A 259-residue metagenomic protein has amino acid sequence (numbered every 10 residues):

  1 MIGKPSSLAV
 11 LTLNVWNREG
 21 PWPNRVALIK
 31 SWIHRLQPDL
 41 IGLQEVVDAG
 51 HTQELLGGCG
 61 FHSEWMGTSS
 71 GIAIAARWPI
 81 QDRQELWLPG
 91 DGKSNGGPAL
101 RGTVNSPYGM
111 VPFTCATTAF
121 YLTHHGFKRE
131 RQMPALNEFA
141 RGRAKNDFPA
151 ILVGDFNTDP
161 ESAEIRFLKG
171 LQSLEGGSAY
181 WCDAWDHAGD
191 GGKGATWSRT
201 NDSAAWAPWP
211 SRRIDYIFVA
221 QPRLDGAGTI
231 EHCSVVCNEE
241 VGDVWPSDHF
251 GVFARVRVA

Functional and structural regions predicted by a protein language model:
M1-G57, D248, R255-A259: N-terminal, active-site-proximal structural segment of metallo-dependent hydrolase catalytic domains
G3-K4, A75-W78, R101-Y108, A220-P222 (+2 more regions): Active-site beta-strand termini and strand-to-loop segments that position acidic
S7-V26, L86-S94, F120-K128: Acidic/histidine-rich helix-loop elements that form or flank divalent-metal/phosphate-binding sites at the catalytic
L13-V15, V46, F120, P149 (+2 more regions): Active-site metal-binding loops of divalent metal-dependent hydrolases
R18-G20, V47-H51, T123-H124, N157-A163 (+1 more regions): Active-site environment of divalent metal-dependent phosphoester hydrolases
W22, L40-Y121, Y216, E231-H232: Structured beta-strand-rich core segments of catalytic domains in phosphoester-bond hydrolases
E85, R141-A150, T158-A259: Metal-dependent phosphoester-hydrolase catalytic domains
N105-T114, R129-I165: His/acidic metal-ligating clusters that form di-metal
